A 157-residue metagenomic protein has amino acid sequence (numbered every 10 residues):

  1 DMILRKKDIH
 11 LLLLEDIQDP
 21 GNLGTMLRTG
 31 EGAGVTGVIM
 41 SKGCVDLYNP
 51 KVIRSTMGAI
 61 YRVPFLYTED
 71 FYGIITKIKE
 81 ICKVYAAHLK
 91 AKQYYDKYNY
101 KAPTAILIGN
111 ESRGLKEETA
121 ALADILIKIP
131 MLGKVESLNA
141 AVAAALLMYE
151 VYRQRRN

Functional and structural regions predicted by a protein language model:
D1-A91: RNA substrate-binding interface of SAM-dependent RNA methyltransferases
L23, K79, K116, E136-S137: Generic alpha-helix initiation/capping and coil-helix boundary signal
E31-A33, L47-Y61, E117-N157: Structured adenosyl-cofactor binding patch, chiefly the S-adenosyl-L-methionine
I74-T76, Y95, E136-V142: Short, charged, surface-exposed secondary-structure boundary motifs
Y85-V135: Active-site/ligand-binding-proximal alpha/beta "capping" segment
